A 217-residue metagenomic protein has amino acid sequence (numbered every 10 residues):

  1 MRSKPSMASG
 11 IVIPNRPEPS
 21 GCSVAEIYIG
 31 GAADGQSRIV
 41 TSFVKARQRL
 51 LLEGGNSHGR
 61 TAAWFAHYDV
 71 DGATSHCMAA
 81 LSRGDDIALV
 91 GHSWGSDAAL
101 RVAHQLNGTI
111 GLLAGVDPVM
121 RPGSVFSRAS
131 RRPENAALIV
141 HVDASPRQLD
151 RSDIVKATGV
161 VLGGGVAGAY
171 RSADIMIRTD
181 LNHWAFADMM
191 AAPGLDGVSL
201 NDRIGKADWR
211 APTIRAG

Functional and structural regions predicted by a protein language model:
M1-I29, A33-Q36, L51-F65, D69-D85 (+3 more regions): Flexible, membrane-associating and regulatory peripheral segments of lipid-active enzymes
S23-G31, Q36-R38, S42, G54-S57 (+1 more regions): Serine-dependent carboxylesterase/thioesterase catalytic core of lipase-like alpha/beta-hydrolase/SGNH enzymes
V44-L51: Short catalytic helix/loop segments, enriched in acidic residues and glycine and frequently bearing histidine
A129-G217: C-terminal catalytic-base region of ester-bond hydrolases, centering on the histidine of the charge-relay
